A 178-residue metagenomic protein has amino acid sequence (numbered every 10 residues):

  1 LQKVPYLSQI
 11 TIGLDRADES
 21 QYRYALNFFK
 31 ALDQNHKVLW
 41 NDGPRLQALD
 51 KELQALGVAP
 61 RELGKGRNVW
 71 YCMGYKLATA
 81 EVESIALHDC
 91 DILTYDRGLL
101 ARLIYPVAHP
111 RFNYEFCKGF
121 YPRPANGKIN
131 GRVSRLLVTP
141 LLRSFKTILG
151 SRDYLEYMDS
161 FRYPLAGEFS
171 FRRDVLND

Functional and structural regions predicted by a protein language model:
L1-S8, N27-F28: Short, acidic, metal-binding catalytic loop of nucleotide-sugar glycosyltransferases
Y6-D18, K37-D42: Short beta-strand/loop segment that forms part of the nucleotide-sugar
Q21-E81: Active-site-proximal specificity loops/subdomain of glycosyltransferases
A80-L93: Short beta-strand-to-loop acidic/aromatic patch adjacent to the donor-nucleotide binding site
L93-R123: Conserved donor-nucleotide/metal-binding helix-loop-beta segment in metal-dependent transferases, i.e., the alpha-helix
A125-G131, L149-E168: A recurrent flexible, glycine/aromatic-enriched loop bordering the glycosyltransferase active site that acts as
T139-S144, I148, R162-N177: Conserved nucleotide-sugar donor-binding and metal-coordinating catalytic region shared by glycosyltransferases
